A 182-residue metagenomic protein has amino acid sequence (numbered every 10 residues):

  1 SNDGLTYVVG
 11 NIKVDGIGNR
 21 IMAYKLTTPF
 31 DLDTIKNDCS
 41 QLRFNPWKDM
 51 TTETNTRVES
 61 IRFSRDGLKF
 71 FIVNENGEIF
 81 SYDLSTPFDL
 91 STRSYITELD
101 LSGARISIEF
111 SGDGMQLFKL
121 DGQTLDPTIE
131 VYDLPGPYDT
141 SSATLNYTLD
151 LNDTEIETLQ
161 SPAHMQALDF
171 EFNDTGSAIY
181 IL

Functional and structural regions predicted by a protein language model:
N2-D3, R65-D66, F110-D113, F172-T175: Residue-level detector of Asp-centered blade-edge/turn motifs that repeat once per structural unit in beta-propeller
N11, N74, D121-T124: Structural signature of WD-repeat beta-propellers
D15-Y24, G77-D83, L125-D133: Structural motif
K25-I35, Y82-S91, Y132-S142: Short loop/turn segments immediately following beta-strands, especially the blade-tip and inter-blade linker loops
K36-T54, S94-S102, T144-A163: Surface-exposed loop and turn segments in beta-propeller and other repeat-based domains that flank or scaffold
R57, A104, Q166: Beta-rich catalytic cores
I61, I108, L168-F170: Hydrophobic core register within WD40 beta-propeller blades
